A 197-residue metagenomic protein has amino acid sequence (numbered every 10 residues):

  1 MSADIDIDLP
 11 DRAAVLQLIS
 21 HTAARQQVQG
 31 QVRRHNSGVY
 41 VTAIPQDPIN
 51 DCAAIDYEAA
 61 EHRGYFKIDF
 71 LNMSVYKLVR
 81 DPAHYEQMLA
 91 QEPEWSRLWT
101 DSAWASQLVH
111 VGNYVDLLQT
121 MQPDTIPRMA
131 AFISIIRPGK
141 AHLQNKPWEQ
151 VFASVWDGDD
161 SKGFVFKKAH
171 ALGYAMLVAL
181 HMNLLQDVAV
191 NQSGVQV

Functional and structural regions predicted by a protein language model:
M1-V197: Mg2+-dependent phosphoryl-transfer active-site scaffold
